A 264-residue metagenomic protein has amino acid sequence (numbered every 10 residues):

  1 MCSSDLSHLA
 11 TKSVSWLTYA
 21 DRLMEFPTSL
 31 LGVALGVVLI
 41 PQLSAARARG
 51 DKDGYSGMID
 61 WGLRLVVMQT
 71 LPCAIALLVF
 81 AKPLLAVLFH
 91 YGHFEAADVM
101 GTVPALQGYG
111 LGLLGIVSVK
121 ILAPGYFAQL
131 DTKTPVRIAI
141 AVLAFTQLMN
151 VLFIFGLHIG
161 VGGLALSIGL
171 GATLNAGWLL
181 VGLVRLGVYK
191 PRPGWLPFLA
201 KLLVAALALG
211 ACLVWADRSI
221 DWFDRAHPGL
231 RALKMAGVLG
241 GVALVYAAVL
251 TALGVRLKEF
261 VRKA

Functional and structural regions predicted by a protein language model:
M1-A264: Membrane-embedded alpha-helical bundles of multi-pass transporters/translocases, especially carrier/permease families
